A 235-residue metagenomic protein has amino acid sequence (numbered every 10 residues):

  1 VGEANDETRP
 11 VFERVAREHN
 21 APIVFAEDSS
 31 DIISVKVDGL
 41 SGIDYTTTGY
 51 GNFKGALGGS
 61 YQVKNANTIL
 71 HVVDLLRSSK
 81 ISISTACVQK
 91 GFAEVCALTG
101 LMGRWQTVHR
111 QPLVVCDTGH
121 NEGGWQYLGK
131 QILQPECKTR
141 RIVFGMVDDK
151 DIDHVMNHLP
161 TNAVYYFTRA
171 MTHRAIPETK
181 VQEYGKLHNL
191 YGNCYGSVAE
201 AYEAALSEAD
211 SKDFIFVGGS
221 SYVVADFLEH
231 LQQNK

Functional and structural regions predicted by a protein language model:
V1-T46, L70-C87: Acidic, Mg2+-coordinating active-site environments of NTP-dependent enzymes
N5-V11, V15-V24, G39-L40, L113-V115 (+1 more regions): C-terminal helical cap/extension that packs against the catalytic core of soluble nucleotide-cofactor enzymes
D28-D31, F144-V147, T168-R174: Short, acidic/turn-prone active-site loops that include or flank metal/cofactor- and phosphate-binding residues
T46-V164: Nucleotide phosphate-binding/pyrophosphate-handling subdomain across enzymes that bind or process nucleotide phosphates
K180, F227-K235: ER/Golgi luminal nucleotide-sugar-dependent glycosyltransferases, focusing on the catalytic module
S220: Active-site-proximal loop/hinge segments that shape catalytic or ion-binding/gating pockets
